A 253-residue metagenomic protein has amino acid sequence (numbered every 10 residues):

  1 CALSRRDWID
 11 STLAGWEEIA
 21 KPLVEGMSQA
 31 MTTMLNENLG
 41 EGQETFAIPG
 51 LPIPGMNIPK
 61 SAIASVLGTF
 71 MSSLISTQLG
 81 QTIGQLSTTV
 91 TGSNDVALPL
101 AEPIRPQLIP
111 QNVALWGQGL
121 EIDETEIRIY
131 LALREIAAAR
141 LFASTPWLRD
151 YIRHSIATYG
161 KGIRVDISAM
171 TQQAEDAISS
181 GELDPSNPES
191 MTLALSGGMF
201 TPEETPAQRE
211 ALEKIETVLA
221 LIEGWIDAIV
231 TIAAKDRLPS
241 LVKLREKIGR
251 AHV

Functional and structural regions predicted by a protein language model:
A2-K21, E25-M27, K60-T69, S73-L86 (+2 more regions): Metalloprotease/metallohydrolase-associated module, dominated by Zn2+-dependent proteases
I48-L51: Long, low-complexity intrinsically disordered regions
R105-A114: Alpha-helical phosphate/pyrophosphate-handling elements in metalloenzyme active cores
V113-L133: Short pre-active-site segment immediately N-terminal to the catalytic Zn-binding motif
A132-E135, E223: Short, hydrophobic/amphipathic alpha-helical packing segments that form internal helix faces or helix-helix interfaces
E135-I152: Catalytic Zn2+-binding segment of zinc metalloproteases
